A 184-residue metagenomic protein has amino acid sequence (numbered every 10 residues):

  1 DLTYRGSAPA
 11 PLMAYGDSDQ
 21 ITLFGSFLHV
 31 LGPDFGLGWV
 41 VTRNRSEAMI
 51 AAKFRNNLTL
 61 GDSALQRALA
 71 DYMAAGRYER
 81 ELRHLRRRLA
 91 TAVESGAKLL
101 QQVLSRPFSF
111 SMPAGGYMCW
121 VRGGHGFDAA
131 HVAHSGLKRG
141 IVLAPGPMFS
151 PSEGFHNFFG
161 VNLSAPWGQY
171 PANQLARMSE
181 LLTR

Functional and structural regions predicted by a protein language model:
D1-P11: Conserved PLP phosphate-binding loop immediately N-terminal to the Schiff-base lysine helix in PLP-dependent enzymes
D17, I21-R86: Conserved core segment of the aminotransferase class I/II
V41, W120-R122, N162-S164: Short hydrophobic/aromatic beta-strand micro-patches that form the beta-sheet surface supporting nucleotide- or nucleic
R86-A97, F108-R122: Conserved glycine-rich beta-strand-loop-beta hairpin in the small C-terminal domain of fold type I
G126-V132, Q169-N173: Short, conserved charged micro-motifs
K138, G154-R184: PLP-dependent enzyme catalytic core of the Aspartate aminotransferase-like
V142: Residue-level detector of anion-binding/catalytic polar loops
